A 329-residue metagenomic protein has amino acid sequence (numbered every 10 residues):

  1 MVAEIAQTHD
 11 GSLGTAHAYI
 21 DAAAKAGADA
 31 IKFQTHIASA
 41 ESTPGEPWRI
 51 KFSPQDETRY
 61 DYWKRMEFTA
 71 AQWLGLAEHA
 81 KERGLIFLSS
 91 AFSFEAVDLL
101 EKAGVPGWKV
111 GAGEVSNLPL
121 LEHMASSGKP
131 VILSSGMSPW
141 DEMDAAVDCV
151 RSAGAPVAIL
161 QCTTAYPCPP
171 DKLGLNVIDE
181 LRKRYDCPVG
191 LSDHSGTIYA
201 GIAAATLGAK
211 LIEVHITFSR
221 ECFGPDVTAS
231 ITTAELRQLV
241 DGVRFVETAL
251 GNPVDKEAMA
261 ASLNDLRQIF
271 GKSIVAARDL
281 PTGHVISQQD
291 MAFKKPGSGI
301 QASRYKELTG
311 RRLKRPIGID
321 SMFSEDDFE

Functional and structural regions predicted by a protein language model:
M1-E329: Catalytic cores and adjacent flexible loops of soluble metabolic enzymes that perform enolate/carbanion chemistry on
